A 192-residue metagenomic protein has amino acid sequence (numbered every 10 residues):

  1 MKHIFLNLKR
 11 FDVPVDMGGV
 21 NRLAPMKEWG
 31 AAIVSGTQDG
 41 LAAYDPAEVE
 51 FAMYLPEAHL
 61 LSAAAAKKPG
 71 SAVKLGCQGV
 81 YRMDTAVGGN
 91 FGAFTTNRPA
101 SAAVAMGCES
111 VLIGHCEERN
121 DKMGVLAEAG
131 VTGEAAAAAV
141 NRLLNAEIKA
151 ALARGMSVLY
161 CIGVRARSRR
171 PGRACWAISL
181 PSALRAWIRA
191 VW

Functional and structural regions predicted by a protein language model:
M1-L75, R82-G88, R189: Conserved N-terminal beta1-alpha1 strand-loop-helix module at the mouth
E28-I33, T95, A139-L143: Soluble or luminal CAZymes and related metallo-dependent hydrolases
A32, G36-D39, S62, S101 (+2 more regions): Alpha-helical scaffolding segments of alpha/beta enzyme cores, especially the outer helices of TIM-barrel or partial
P56, A103, S182: Conserved, mostly hydrophobic/aromatic
S71, M106-G107, R154: Short, structured coil segments at secondary-structure junctions
G76, L112, L159-Y160: Conserved beta-strand positions in the central sheet of alpha/beta enzyme cores
G79-A137: Glycine/small-residue-rich loop that forms an oxyanion/phosphate-binding "nest" at active or ligand-binding sites
E117-W192: Conserved anion-binding
